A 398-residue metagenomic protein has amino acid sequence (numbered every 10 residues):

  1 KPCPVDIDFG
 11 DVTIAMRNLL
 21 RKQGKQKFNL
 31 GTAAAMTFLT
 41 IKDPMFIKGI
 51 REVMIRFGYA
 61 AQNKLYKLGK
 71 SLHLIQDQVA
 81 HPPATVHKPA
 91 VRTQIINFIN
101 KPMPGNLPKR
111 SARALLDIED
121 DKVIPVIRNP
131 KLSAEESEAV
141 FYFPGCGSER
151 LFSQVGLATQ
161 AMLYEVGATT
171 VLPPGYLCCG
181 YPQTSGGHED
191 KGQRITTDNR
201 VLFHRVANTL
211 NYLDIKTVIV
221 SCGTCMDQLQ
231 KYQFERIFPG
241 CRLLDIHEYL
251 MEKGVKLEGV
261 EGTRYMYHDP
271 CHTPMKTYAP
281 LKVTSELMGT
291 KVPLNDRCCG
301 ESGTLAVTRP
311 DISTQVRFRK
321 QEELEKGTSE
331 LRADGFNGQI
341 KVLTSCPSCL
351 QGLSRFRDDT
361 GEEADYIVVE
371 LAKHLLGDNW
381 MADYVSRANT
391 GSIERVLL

Functional and structural regions predicted by a protein language model:
K1: Ferredoxin-like iron-sulfur electron-transfer modules
V5-D6: Short acidic/histidine-rich active-site segments
G10-L398: Iron-sulfur cluster-binding electron-transfer modules in prokaryotic oxidoreductases
